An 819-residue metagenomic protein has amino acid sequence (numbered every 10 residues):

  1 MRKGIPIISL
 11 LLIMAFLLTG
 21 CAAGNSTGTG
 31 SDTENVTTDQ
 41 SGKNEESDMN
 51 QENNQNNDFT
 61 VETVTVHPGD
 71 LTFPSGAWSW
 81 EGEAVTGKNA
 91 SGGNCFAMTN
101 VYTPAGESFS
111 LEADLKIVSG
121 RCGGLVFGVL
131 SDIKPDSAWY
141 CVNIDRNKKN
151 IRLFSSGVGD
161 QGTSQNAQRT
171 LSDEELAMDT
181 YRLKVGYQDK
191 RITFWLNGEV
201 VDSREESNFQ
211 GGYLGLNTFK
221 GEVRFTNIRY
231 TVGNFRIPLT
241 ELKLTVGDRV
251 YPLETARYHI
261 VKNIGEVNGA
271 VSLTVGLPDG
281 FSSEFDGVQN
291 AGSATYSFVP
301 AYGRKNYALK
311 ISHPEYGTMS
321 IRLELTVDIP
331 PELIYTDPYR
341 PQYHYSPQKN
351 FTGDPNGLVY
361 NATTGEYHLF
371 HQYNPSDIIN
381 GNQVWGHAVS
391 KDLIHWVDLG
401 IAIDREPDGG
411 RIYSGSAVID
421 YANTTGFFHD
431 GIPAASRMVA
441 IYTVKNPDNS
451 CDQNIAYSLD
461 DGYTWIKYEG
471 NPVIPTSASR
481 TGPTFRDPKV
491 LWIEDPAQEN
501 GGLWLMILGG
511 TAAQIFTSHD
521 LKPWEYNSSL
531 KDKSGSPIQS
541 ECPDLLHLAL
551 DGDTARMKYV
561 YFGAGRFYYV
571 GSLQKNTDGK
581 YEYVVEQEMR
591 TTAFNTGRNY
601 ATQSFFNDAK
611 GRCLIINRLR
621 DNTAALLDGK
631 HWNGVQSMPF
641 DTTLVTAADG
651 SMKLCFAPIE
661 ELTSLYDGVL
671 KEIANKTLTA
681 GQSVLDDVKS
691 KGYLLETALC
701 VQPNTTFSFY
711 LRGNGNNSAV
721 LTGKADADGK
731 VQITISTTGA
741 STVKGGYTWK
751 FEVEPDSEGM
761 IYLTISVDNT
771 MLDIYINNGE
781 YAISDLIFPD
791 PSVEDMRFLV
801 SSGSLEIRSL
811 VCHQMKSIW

Functional and structural regions predicted by a protein language model:
L18-T38: Sec-dependent signal peptide cleavage junction
N57-E62, G233-P330: Beta-rich interaction/scaffold domains
F59-V61, G69-L71, E324-D487, W492-S540 (+4 more regions): Beta-rich carbohydrate-recognition and catalytic domains
G76-C95: Short carbohydrate-recognition loop motifs
N89-S155, L678-T738: Secretory/extracellular carbohydrate-interaction modules and structurally similar beta-sandwich "look-alikes"
L111-A113, E174, M178-F194, L545 (+2 more regions): Short tryptophan-centered beta-strand motifs in secreted/extracellular beta-sheet-rich domains of glycan-recognition
G159-R182, G739-Y762: Short, aromatic/His-centered strand-loop micro-motif at the edge of beta-sheets
R204-N227, S784-S809: Flexible glycan-contacting loops in extracellular carbohydrate-active proteins
